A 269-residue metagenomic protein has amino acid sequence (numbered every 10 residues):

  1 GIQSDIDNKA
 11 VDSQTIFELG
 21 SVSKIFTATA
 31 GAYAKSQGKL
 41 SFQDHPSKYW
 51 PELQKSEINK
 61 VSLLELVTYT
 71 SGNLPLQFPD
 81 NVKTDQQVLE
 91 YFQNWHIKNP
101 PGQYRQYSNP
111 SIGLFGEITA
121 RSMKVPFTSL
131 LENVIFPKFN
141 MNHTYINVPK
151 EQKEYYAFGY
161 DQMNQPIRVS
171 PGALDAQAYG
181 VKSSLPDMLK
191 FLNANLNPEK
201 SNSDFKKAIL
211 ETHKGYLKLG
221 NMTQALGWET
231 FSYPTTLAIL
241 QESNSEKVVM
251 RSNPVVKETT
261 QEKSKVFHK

Functional and structural regions predicted by a protein language model:
I2, S56-H268: Short, surface-exposed loop or secondary-structure junction motifs that flank catalytic or metal-binding residues
I6-E65, I97-S111, A176-Y179: Short active-site loop at a secondary-structure junction that contains or immediately precedes the catalytic residue(s)
